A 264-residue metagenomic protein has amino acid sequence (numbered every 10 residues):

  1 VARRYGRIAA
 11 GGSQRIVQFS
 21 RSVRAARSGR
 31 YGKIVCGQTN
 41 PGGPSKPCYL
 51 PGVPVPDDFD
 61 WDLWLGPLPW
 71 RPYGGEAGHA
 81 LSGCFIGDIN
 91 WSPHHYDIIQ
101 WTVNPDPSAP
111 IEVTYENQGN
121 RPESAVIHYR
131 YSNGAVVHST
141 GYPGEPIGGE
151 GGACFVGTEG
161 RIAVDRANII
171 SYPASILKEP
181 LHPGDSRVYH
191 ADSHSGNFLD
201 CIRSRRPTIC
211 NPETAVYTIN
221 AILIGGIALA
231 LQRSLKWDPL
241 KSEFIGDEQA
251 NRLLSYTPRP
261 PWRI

Functional and structural regions predicted by a protein language model:
V1-R15: Beta-strand-loop-alpha-helix segment that lines the small-molecule cofactor/substrate pocket of alpha/beta enzymes
A2-R3, Q18-R24: Glycine-/Pro-rich loop/turn segments that contact NAD(P) or position catalytic residues in Rossmann-like domains
A10-Q14, S22, T39: Alpha/beta-hydrolase
R21, R27-Q38, G42-Y172, I176-E213 (+1 more regions): Contiguous beta-strand/loop segments that form the cofactor/metal-binding neighborhood of enzyme cores
